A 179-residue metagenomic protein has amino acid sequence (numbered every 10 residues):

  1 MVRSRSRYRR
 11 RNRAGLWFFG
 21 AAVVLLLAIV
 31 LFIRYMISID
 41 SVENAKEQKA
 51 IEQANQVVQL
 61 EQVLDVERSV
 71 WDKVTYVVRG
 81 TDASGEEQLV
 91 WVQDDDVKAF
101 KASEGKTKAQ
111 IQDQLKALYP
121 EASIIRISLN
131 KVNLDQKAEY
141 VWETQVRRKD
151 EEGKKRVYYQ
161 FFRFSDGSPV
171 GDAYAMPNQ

Functional and structural regions predicted by a protein language model:
M1-R11: N-terminal Lys/Arg-rich, disordered targeting/topogenic segments
R9-F19, Q56-Q59, V63-L64, V74-E86 (+1 more regions): Extracytoplasmic/luminal low-complexity segments enriched in Pro/Gly and acidic/polar residues that act as flexible
R13-R34: Hydrophobic membrane-insertion alpha-helices, especially the h-region of bacterial N-terminal signal peptides
V24-I29, I51-Q53, E86-W91: Short amphipathic alpha-helical segments, especially helix-boundary/capping motifs
V30-R34, V90-K98: Acidic/histidine-rich, surface-exposed loop or edge segments in extracytoplasmic proteins
I33-V66, F100-Q136: Short, non-transmembrane alpha-helical segments in secretory-pathway proteins
W71-T81, G85-D95, A109-Q179: Conserved histidines in hydrophobic membrane contexts and catalytic metal-binding motifs
